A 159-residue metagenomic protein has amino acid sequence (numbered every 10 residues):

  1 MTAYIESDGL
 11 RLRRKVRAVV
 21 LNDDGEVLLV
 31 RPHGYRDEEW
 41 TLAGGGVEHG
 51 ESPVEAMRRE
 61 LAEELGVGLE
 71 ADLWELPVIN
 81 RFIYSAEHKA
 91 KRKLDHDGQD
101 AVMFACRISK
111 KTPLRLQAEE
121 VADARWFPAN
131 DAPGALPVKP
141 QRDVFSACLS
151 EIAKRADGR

Functional and structural regions predicted by a protein language model:
M1-D23, K93-L94: Acidic, metal-coordinating catalytic segment for phosphate/diphosphate chemistry, firing primarily on the Nudix
L10-L12, E39, R92-D100, V121: A generic structural micro-feature
L12, H49, P53, Q141: Hydrophobic (often cysteine-bearing) scaffold residues that line and stabilize catalytic clefts of nucleotide/cofactor
R17, E26, D123: Conserved beta-strand and immediately adjacent loop positions that scaffold enzyme active sites
L21-E26, Y35-R36, E48-H49, I79-S85 (+1 more regions): Short, charged/polar surface micro-motifs in flexible loops or helix N-caps
N22, E26-G68: Conserved Nudix-box catalytic region and its N-terminal flanking loop in Nudix hydrolases and closely related
D37-W40, A101, A105-R159: Nudix hydrolase/Nudix homology domain
G66-T112: Active-site segment of metal-dependent pyrophosphate-handling enzymes, primarily the Nudix hydrolase catalytic core
